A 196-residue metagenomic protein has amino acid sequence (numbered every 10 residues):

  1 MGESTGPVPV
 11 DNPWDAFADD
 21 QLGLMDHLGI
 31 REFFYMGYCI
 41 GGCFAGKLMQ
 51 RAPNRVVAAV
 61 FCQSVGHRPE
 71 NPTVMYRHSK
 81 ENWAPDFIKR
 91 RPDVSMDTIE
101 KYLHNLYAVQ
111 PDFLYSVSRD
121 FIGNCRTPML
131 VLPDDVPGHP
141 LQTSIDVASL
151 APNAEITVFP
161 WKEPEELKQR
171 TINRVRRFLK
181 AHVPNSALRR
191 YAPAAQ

Functional and structural regions predicted by a protein language model:
M1-F33: Active-site loop/oxyanion-hole signature of alpha/beta-hydrolase fold enzymes
F33, G37-C39: Conserved alpha/beta-hydrolase "nucleophile elbow" surrounding the catalytic nucleophile
C43-P85: Flexible "cap/lid" loop of the alpha/beta hydrolase fold
P69-C125, A187: The alpha/beta-hydrolase serine catalytic core
C125, V131-P133: Short beta-strand/loop motif that positions the catalytic acidic residue of the alpha/beta-hydrolase fold
D134-P137, W161-E163: Acidic beta-to-alpha connecting loop that harbors the catalytic carboxylate
P137-T143: Conserved alpha/beta-hydrolase "acid-adjacent" motif
A154-Q196: Catalytic active-site module of serine/aspartate enzymes centered on a nucleophile-bearing elbow/loop
